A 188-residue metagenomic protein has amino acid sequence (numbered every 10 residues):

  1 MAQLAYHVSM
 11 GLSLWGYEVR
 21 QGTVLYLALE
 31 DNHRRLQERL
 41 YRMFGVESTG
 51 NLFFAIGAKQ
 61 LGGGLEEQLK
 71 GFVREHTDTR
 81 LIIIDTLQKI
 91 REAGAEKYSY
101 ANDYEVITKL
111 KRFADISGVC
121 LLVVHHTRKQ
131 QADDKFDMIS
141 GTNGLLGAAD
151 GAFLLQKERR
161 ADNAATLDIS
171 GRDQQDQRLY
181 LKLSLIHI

Functional and structural regions predicted by a protein language model:
M1: Glycine-rich phosphate-binding P-loop
L4-W15: Walker A/P-loop NTP-binding motif
H7, E18, D137: Short glycine- and Lys/Arg-enriched binding-loop motifs that mark or flank ligand-binding interfaces
M10, K89, K129: Active-site micro-motifs of SAM-dependent methyltransferase domains
S13, E18-E105, K111-R112, R172: Conserved inter-motif catalytic segment of the P-loop NTP-binding fold
L25-L27, L81, Y100-S184: Phosphate-binding/switch region of NTP-binding enzymes
I186-I188: Conserved small/polar residues in nucleotide/adenosyl-binding loops
